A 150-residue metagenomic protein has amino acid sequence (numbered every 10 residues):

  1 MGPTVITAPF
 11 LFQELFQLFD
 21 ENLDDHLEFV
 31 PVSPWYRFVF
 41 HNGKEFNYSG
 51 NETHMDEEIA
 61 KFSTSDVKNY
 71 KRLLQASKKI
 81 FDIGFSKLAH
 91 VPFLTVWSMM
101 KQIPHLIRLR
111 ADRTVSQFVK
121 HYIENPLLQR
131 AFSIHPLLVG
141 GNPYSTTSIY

Functional and structural regions predicted by a protein language model:
M1-W35: N-terminal FAD cofactor-binding segment of flavoenzymes
L11, N22, N142-Y150: Residues forming the flavin
R37-V39: Residue-level detector of beta-strand face positions
H41-T147: Rossmann-like flavin
